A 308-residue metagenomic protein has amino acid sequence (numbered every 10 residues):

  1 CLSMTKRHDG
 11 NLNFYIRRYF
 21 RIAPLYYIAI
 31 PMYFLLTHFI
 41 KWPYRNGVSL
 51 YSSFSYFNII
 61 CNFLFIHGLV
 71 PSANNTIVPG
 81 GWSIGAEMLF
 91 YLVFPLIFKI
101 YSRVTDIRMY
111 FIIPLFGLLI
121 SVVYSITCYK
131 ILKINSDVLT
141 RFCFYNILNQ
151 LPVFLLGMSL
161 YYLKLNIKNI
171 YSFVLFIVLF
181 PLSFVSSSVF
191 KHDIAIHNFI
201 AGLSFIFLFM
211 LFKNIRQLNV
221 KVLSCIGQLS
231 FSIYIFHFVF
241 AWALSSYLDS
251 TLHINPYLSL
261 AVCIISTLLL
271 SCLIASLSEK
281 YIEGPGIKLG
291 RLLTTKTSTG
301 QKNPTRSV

Functional and structural regions predicted by a protein language model:
C1-F20, L25-N46, G68, M158-Y161 (+5 more regions): Juxtamembrane transmembrane-helix termini
R7-F14, K99-M109, Y161-Y171, F190-I194 (+1 more regions): Membrane-interface helix-boundary motifs at transmembrane edges
L12-I16, Y56, V78, P152 (+2 more regions): Alpha-helical membrane-protein architecture signal
I16, F20-M32, L36, G85 (+10 more regions): Hydrophobic alpha-helical transmembrane segments of multipass integral membrane proteins, especially permease/channel
I22-A86, G117-I147, P152, F199-F212: Membrane-interface helix-loop-helix regions
M88-L119, S159-F176, N255-P256: Solvent-exposed interhelical
Q150, F154, F176-G284: Alpha-helical transmembrane segments of multi-pass integral membrane proteins
S246, G284-V308: Membrane-proximal cytoplasmic C-terminal regulatory module of class A 7TM GPCRs
